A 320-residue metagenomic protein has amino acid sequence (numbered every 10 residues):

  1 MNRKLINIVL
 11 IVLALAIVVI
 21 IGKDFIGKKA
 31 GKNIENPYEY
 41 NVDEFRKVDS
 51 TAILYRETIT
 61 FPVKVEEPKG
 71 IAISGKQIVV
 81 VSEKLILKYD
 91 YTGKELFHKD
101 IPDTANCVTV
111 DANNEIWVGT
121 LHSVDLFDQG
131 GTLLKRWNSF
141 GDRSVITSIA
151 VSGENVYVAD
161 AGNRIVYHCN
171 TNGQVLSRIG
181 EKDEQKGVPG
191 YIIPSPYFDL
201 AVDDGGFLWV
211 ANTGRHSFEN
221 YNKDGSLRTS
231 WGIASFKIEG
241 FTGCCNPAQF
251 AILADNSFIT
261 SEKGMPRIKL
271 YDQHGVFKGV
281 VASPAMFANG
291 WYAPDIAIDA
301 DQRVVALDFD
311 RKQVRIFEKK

Functional and structural regions predicted by a protein language model:
N2-K320: Eukaryotic scaffold repeat domains enriched in small/polar residues
